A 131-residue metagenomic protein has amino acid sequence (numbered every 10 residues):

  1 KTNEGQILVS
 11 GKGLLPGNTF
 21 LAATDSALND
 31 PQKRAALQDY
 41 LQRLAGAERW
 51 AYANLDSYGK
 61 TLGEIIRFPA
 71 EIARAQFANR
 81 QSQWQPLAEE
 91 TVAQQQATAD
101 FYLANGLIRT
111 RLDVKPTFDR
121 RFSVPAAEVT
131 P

Functional and structural regions predicted by a protein language model:
K1-G11: Ligand-binding "clamshell"
K1-N3, T24, N54: Beta->alpha turn/N-cap motifs
E4-Q6, A23, P125-A127: Short low-complexity, flexible loop/linker segments enriched in glycine and/or proline with clustered acidic
S10-T19: Mobile beta-alpha loop/short-helix "lid" or hinge segments that flank ligand
L15-P16, F68, N79, F118-D119: Short secondary-structure capping/turn micro-motifs that flank functional sites
N18-R34: A bilobed periplasmic-binding-protein/Venus flytrap-type ligand-binding module shared by bacterial periplasmic
D30-R109: Secondary-structure end/capping motifs
D100-P131: Conserved C-terminal helix/tail region of periplasmic/extracytoplasmic solute-binding proteins
